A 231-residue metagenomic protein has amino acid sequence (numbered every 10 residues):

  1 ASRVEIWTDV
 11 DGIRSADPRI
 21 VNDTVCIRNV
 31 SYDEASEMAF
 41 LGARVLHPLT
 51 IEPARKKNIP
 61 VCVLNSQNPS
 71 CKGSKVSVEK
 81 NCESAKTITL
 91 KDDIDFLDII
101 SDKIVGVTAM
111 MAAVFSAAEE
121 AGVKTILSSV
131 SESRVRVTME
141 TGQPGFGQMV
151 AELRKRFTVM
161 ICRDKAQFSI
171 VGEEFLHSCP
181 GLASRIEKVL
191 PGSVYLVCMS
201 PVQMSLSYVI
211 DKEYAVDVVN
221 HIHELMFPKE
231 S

Functional and structural regions predicted by a protein language model:
A1-S231: C-terminal catalytic "cap/lid" subdomain
